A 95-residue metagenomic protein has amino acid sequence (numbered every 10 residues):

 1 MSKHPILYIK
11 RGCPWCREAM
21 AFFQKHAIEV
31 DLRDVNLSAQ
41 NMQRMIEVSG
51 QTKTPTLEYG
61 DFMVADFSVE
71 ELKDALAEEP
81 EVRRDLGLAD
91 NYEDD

Functional and structural regions predicted by a protein language model:
M1, A27, L57-Y59: Short glycine-enriched loop/turn motifs at secondary-structure junctions
S2-H4, T52-T54: A general structural motif
K3-P5, G12-Q24, E29, I46-E47 (+1 more regions): Non-globular targeting/processing and membrane-anchoring segments
I9-G12, K53: Short pre-active-site segment immediately N-terminal to redox-active cysteine/selenocysteine motifs in thiol-based
P14, L37, V64: Glycine-/small-residue-rich active-site loops that bind phosphorylated ligands and cofactors
I28-M42, Q51-T52: Thiol-based oxidoreductase modules, predominantly thioredoxin-like and allied folds used for disulfide exchange
K53-V64: A short, hydrophobic beta-strand/beta-hairpin element that forms part of a small beta-sheet core
